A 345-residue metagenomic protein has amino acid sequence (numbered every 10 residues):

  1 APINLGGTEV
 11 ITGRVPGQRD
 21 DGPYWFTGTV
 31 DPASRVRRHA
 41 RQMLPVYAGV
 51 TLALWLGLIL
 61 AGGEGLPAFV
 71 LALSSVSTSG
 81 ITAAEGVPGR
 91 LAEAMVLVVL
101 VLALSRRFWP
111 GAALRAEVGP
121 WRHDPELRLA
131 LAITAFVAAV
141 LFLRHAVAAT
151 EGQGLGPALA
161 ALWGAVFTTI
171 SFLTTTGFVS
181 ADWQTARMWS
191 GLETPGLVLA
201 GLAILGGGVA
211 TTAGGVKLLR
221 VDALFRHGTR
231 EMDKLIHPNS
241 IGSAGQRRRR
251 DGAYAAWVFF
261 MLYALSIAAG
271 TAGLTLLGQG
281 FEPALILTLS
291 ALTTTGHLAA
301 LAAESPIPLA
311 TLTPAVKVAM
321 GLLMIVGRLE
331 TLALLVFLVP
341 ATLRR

Functional and structural regions predicted by a protein language model:
A1-R345: Membrane-proximal intracellular helices of multi-pass ion channels
